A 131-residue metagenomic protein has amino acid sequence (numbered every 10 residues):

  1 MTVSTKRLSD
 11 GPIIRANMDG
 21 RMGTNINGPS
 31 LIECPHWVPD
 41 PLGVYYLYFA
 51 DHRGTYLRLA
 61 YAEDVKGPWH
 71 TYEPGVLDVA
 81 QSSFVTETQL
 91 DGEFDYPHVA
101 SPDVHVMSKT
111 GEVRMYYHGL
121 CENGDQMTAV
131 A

Functional and structural regions predicted by a protein language model:
M1-V99, H105-A131: Beta-rich carbohydrate-recognition and catalytic domains
